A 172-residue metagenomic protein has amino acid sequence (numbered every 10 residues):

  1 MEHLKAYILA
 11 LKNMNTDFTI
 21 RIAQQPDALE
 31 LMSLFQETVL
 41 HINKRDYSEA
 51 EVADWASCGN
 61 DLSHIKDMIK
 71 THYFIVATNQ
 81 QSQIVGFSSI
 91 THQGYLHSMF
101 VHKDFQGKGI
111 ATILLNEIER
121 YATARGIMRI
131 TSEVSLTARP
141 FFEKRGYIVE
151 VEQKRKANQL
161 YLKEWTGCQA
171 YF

Functional and structural regions predicted by a protein language model:
E2-L29, F172: Conserved N-terminal entry element of GNAT/NAT acetyltransferase domains
I22-Q25, S33-D104, L115-E117, T137 (+1 more regions): Acetyl-CoA-dependent GNAT
I84, V149-E150: Residue-level detector of beta-propeller blades
G109-A111: Conserved G/P- and acidic residue-centered "switch" motifs that form tight phosphate/ATP-binding loops in soluble
I113-R129: Conserved acyl-CoA
M128, E133-R139, R145, V151-F172: C-terminal "cap" of GNAT-fold acetyltransferases
